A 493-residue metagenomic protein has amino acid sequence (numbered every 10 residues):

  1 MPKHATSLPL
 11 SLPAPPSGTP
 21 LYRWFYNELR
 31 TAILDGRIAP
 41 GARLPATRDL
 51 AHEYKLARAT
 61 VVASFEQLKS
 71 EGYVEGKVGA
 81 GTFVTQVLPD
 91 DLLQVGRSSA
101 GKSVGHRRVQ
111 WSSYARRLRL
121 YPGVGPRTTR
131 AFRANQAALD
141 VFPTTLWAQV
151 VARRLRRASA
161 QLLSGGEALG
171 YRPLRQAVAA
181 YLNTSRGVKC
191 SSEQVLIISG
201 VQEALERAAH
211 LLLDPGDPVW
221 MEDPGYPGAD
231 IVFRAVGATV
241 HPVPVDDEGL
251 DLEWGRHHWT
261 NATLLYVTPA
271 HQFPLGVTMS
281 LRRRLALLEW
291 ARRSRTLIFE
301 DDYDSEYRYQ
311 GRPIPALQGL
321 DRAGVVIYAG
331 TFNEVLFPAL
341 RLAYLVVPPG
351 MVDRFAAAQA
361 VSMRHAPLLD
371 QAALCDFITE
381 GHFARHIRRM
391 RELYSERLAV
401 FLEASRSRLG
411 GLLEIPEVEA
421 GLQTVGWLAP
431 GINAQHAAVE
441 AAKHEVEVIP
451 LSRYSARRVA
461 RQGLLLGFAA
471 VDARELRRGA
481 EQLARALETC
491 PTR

Functional and structural regions predicted by a protein language model:
M1-R153, G350, A356, A360-P367 (+10 more regions): N-terminal basic, amphipathic alpha-helical segments
Q136-L139, D246, Q272-P274, D304-Y307 (+2 more regions): Short histidine/acidic/glycine/proline-rich micro-motifs that form metal- and phosphate-coordinating active-site loops
A137, P269-F273, E334, V471: Short glycine-rich anion-binding loops that position phosphate/pyrophosphate groups of nucleotides and phosphorylated
V151-R295, E306-Y307, R312-A323, Y394 (+2 more regions): Conserved core of the PLP fold type I
L320-R354, L369: Active-site PLP attachment segment
Y344, A372-E380: Helix-loop "lid/cap" segments that line or gate small-molecule binding pockets
